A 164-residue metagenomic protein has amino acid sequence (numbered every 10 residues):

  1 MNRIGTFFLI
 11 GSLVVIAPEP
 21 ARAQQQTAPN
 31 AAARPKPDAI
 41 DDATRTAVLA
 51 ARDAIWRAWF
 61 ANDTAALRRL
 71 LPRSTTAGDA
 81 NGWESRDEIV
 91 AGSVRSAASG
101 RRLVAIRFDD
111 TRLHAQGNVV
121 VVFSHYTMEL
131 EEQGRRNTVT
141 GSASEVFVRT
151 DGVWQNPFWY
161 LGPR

Functional and structural regions predicted by a protein language model:
M1-N2: N-terminal secretory signal peptides that target proteins for export/translocation
G5-I16: Bacterial N-terminal signal peptides
A23-R73, A115: Short, low-complexity N-terminal intrinsically disordered segments enriched in polar/charged residues
Q24-A28, T140-R164: Short beta-strand edge/turn micro-motifs at domain boundaries
D42, T64-Q116, R135-T138: A solvent-exposed, acidic/Ser-Thr-rich amphipathic alpha-helical stretch
I55, I89, S93-V94, F108-L113 (+2 more regions): Hydrophobic/aromatic beta-strand elements that line small-molecule binding cavities or substrate pockets in beta-rich
G78, F123, P157-F158: Beta-strand residues in well-ordered beta-sheet regions across diverse protein folds
N118-D151: Exposed beta-sheet edge and beta->alpha loop/turn motif
